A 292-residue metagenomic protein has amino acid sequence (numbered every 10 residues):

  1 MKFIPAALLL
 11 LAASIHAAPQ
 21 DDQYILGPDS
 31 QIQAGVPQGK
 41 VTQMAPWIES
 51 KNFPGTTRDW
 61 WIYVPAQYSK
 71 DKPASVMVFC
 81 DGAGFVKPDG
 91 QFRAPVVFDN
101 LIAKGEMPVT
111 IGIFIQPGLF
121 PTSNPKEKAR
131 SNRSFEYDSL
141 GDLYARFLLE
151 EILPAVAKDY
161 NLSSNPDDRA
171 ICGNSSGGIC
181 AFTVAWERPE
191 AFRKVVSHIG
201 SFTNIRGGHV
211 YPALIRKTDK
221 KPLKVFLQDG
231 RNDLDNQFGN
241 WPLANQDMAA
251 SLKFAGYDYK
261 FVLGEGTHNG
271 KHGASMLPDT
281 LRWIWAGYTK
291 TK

Functional and structural regions predicted by a protein language model:
M1-L8: Sec-dependent signal peptide recognition, specifically the positively charged N-region followed immediately by
L9-A17: Hydrophobic h-region of N-terminal signal peptides that target proteins for export in Gram-negative bacteria
A18-K292: Non-catalytic cap/lid and distal C-terminal segments of serine-dependent acyl enzymes
